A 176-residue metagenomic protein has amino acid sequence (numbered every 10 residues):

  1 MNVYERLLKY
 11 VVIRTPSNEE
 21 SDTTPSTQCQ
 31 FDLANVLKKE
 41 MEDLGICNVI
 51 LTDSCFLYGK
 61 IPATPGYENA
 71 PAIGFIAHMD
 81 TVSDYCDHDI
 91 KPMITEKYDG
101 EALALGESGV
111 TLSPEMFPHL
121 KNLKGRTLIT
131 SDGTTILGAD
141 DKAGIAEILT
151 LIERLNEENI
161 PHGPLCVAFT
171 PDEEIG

Functional and structural regions predicted by a protein language model:
N2-L7, C29, L33-L37, P71 (+2 more regions): General structural feature for long, well-ordered alpha-helical segments within catalytic domains of soluble enzymes
N2-Q28, T130: N-terminal capping segment at the start of a domain
I13, L44, R154-E158: Change "in soluble alpha/beta enzymes" to "in soluble alpha/beta proteins
E19-E20, N48, P161-P164: Flexible, glycine/charged-enriched surface loops at secondary-structure junctions
D22-A70, G74-I76, D80: A non-catalytic alpha/beta surface segment that caps or lines the substrate-entry region of metallo-dependent hydrolase
Y67-P161, F169: Active-site metal-coordination/substrate-binding segment of hydrolases, especially metallo-dependent peptidases
P171-I175: Conserved mixed alpha/beta catalytic, RNA-binding, or beta-rich assembly cores of soluble enzyme, regulatory
